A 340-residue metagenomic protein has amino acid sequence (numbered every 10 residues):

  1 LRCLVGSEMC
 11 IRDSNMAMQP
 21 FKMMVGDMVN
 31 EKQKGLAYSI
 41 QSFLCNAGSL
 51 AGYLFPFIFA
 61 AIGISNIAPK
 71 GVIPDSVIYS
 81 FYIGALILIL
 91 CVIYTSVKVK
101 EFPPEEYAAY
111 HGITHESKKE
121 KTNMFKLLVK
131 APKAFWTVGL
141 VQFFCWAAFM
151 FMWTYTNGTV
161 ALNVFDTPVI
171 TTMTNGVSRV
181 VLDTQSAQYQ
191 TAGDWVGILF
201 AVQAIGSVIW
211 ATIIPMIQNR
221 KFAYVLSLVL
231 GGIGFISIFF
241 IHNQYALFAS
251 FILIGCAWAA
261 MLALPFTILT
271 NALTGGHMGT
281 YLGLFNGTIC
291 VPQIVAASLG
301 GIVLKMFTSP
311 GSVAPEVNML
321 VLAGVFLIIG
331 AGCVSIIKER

Functional and structural regions predicted by a protein language model:
L1-G6, I11: Single conserved hydrophobic/aromatic residue that forms the stacking wall/gate of nucleotide- or nucleobase-binding
S7, L230-H242: C-terminal ends and interior cores of transmembrane alpha-helices in multi-pass membrane transporters/permeases
S7, M16-A17, F21-K22, M28-F151 (+1 more regions): Intracellular loop-helix junctions on the cytosolic face of multi-pass helical membrane proteins
M16-V29, A260-T274: Intracellular juxtamembrane helix-capping segments at the cytosolic ends of symmetry-related transmembrane helices
E31-Q41, L273-F285: Loop-to-transmembrane helix entry/capping segments in MFS-fold secondary transporters and related SLC/MFSD carriers
D75, D166-A204, P315-V321: Loop-to-transmembrane helix entry
I209-K221, L304: Helix-to-loop junctions at the C-terminal end of transmembrane segments in multipass secondary transporters
G276-F307: A late C-terminal transmembrane helix in Major Facilitator Superfamily
